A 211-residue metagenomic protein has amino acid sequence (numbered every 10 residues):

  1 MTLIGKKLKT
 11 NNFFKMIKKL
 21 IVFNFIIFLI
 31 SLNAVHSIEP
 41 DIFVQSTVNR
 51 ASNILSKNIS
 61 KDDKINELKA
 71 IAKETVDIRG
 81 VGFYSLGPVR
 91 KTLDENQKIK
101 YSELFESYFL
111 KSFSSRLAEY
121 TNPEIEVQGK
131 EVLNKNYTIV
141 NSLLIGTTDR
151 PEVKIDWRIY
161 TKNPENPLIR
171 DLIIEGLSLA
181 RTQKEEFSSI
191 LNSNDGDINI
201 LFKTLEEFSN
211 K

Functional and structural regions predicted by a protein language model:
M1-I17: N-terminal secretory signal peptides that target proteins for export/translocation
L20-S31: Bacterial N-terminal signal peptides
A34-S37: Boundary at the C-terminal end of the N-terminal hydrophobic targeting segment
E39-L117: Early exported N-terminus immediately downstream of N-terminal targeting peptides
R90, S107-Y108, G146-T147, G176-L179: Solvent-exposed loop/turn segments at secondary-structure junctions within structured extracellular/periplasmic domains
K111-V153, T204, F208-K211: Surface-exposed, charged secondary-structure patches
E152-R181: Short beta-strand edge/turn micro-motifs at domain boundaries
D171-K211: Low-complexity, intrinsically disordered terminal/linker segments enriched in charged and Gly/Pro repeats
